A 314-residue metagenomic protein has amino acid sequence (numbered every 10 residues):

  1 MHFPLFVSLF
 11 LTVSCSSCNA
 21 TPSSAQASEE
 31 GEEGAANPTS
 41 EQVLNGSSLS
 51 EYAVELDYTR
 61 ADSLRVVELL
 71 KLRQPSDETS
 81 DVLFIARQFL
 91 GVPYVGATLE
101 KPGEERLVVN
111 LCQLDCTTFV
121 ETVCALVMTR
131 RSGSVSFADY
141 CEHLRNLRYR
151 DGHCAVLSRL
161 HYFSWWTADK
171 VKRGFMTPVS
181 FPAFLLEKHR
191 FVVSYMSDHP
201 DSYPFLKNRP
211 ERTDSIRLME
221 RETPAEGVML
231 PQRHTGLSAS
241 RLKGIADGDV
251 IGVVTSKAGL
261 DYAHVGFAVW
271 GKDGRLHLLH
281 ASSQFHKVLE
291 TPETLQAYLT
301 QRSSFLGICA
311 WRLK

Functional and structural regions predicted by a protein language model:
H2-S8: Sec-dependent signal peptide recognition, specifically the positively charged N-region followed immediately by
S14-S17: C-terminal motif of bacterial Sec signal peptides marking the signal peptidase cleavage site
A20-E41: Short, low-complexity, disordered segments immediately C-terminal to signal peptides in bacterial exported proteins
G34-T118, M128: Cationic-aromatic interfacial patches
V92-A225, G274, H280-S283: Acidic/His-rich structured neighborhood in mature extracellular/periplasmic domains
G103-R106, R233-S238, V253-T255, H264: N-terminal post-signal-peptidase region of extra-cytosolic proteins
R212-G244: Mixed-charge, Lys/Arg-rich low-complexity intrinsically disordered regions
D249-K314: C-terminal soluble interaction/assembly domains
